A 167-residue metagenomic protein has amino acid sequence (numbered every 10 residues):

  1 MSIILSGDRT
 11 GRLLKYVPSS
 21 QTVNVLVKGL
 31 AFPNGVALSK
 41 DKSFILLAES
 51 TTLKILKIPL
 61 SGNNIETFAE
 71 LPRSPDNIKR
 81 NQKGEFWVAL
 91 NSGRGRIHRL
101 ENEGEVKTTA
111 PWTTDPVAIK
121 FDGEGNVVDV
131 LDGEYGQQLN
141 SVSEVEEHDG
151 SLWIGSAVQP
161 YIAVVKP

Functional and structural regions predicted by a protein language model:
M1-P167: Sequence-structural signature of mature extracellular/luminal beta-sheet repeat domains, prominently beta-propellers
